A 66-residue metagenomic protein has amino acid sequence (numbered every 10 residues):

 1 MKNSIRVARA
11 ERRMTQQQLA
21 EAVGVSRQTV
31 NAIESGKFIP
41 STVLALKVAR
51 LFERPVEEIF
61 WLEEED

Functional and structural regions predicted by a protein language model:
N3-A22: Short basic helix-loop element that most often maps to the first helix and adjoining turn of HTH DNA-binding modules
A8, A22-V23, I33, L62: Residues in the recognition helix of alpha-helical DNA-binding motifs
Q18, T29, E58: Residues in the helix-turn-helix
V25-F38: Recognition helix of helix-turn-helix/homeodomain-like DNA-binding domains that insert into the DNA major groove
V43-E58: DNA major-groove recognition helix of helix-turn-helix/homeodomain DNA-binding modules
F60-D66: Short amphipathic recognition helices of helix-turn-helix/homeodomain-type DNA-binding modules
